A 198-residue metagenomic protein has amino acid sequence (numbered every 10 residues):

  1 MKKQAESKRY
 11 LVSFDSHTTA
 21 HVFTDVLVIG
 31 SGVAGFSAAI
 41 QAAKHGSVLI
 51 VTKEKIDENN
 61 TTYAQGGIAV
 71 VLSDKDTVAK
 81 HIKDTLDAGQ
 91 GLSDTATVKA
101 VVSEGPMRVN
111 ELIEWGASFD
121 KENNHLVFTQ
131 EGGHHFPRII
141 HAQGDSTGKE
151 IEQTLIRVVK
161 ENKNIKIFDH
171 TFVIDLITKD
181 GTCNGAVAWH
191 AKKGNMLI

Functional and structural regions predicted by a protein language model:
M1-V26, K44-H45: Extreme N-terminal leader/targeting segments of oxidoreductases
K2-K8, S47, T52-A191: Conserved N-terminal/central alpha/beta ligand/cofactor-binding core
L11-V12, G32-V33, I82: Short N-terminal helix-initiation segments at or just after the protein's N-terminus
S13-S16, G35, H190-K193: A generic local structural motif
H21-T24, K192-I198: Core beta-strand elements of the Rossmann-like FAD/NAD(P) dinucleotide-binding domain in flavoenzyme oxidoreductases
D25-I50: N-terminal Rossmann-like FAD-binding beta1-loop-alpha1 element of flavoenzymes
S31, G144, N195-M196: Alpha-helix N-cap/helix-initiation motif
